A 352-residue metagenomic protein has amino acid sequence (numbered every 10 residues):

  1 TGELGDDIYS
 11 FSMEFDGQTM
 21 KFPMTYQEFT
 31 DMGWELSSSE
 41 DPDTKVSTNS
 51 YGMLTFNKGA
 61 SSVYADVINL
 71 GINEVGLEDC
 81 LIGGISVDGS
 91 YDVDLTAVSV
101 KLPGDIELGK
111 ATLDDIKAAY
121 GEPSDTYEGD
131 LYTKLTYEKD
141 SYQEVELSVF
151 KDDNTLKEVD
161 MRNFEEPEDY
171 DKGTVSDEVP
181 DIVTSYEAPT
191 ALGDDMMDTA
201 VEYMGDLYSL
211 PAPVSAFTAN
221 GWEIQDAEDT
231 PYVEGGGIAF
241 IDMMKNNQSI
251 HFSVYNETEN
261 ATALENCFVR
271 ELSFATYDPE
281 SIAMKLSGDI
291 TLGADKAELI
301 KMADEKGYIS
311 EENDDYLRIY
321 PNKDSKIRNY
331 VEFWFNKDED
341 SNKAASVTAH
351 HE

Functional and structural regions predicted by a protein language model:
T1-D6, G71-L95, D171-D194, T258-D278: Compositionally biased P/S/T/G-rich terminal and signal peptide-adjacent segments that lie outside catalytic cores
T1-S38, E168-Y208, T218: N-terminal, intrinsically disordered, polar/charged segments of Gram-positive cell-envelope systems that serve as
S12-Q18, V100-I106, T133, D198-D206 (+2 more regions): Short, recurring structural edge motifs at helix starts
T19-K21, S62, L207-S209, S249 (+1 more regions): Short, solvent-exposed loop/turn motifs
P23, T96-Y120, P211, S281-A303: Secreted/surface-exposed cysteine- and glycine-rich disulfide frameworks
E28-D79, A111-D181, A216-A263, A294-K343: A cross-family detector of function-defining hotspots
L95-K101, L131-T136, D278-K285, D315-Y320: Surface-exposed aromatic
H351-E352: Short, solvent-exposed mixed-charge patches
